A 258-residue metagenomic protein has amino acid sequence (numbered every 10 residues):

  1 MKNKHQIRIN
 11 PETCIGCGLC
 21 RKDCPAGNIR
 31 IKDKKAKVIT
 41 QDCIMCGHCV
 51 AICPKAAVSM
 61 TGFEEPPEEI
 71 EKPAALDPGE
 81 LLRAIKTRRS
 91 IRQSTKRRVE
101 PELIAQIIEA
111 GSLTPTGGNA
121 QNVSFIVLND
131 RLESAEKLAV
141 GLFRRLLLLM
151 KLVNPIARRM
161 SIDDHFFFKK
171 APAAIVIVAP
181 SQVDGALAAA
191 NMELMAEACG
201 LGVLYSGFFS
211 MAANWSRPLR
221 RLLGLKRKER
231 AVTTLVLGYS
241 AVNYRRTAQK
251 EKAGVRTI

Functional and structural regions predicted by a protein language model:
M1-I258: Acidic, surface-exposed loops and disordered segments
